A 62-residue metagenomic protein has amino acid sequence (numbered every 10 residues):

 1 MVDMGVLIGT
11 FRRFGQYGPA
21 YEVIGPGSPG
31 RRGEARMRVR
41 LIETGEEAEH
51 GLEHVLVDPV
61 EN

Functional and structural regions predicted by a protein language model:
M1-T10: Mixed-charge, Lys/Arg-rich low-complexity intrinsically disordered regions
G9, G27-S28, L41, V57: Hydrophobic/basic alpha-helical segments enriched in Actinobacteria
P19-S28: Short beta-strand-centered aromatic/proline hotspots
G33-R38: Short aromatic-glycine-enriched beta-strand elements
L41-N62: Intrinsically disordered, low-complexity, charged/polar segments
